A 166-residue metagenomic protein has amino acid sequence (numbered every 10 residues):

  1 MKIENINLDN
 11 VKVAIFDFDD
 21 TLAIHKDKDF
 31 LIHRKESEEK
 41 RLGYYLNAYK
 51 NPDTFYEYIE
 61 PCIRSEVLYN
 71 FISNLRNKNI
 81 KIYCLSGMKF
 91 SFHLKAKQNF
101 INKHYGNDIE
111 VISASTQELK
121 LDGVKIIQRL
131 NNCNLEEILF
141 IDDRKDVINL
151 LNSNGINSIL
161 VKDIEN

Functional and structural regions predicted by a protein language model:
M1-I3: Short, basic/aromatic recognition patches
L8-D9, K78-I80, I127-I138: Glycine-rich phosphate-binding loop signature in dinucleotide/nucleotide-binding domains
D9-F100: Alpha-helical substrate-recognition element adjacent to the catalytic core
K26, A114-Q117, K162-I164: Residues at the C-termini of beta-strands that transition into short coil/loop
I72-R76, Q128, I148, N152: Surface-exposed amphipathic alpha-helices with a cationic face
K81-Y83, E110-I112, L139, I159: A structural signal for isolated positions on well-ordered beta-strands in alpha/beta enzyme cores
G87-E136: Substrate-recognition "cap/lid" segment bordering the active-site pocket of phosphatases
L135-N166: Acidic, Mg2+-coordinating phosphoryl-transfer loop and its flanking beta/alpha structural elements, shared across
